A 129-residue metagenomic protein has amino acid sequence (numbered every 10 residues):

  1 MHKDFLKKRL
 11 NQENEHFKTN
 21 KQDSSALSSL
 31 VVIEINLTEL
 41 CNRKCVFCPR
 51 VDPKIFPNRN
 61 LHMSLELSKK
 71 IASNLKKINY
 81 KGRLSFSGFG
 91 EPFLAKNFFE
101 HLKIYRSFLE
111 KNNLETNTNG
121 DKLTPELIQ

Functional and structural regions predicted by a protein language model:
H2-Q129: Conserved alpha-helical substructure of the radical SAM core
